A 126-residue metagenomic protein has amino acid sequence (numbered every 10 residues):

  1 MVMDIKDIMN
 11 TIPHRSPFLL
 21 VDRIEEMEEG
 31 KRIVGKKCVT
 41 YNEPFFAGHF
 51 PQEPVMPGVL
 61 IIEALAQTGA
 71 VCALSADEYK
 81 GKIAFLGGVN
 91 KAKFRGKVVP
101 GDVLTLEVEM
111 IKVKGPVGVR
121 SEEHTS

Functional and structural regions predicted by a protein language model:
V2, G69-T105: Hydrophobic beta-strand-centered segment that forms part of the acyl-chain substrate-binding groove
M3-R15: Short aromatic-glycine motifs in intrinsically disordered, low-complexity regions
M9, Q52, F94-G96: Beta-strand-rich interaction surfaces with strong enrichment in secreted/lumenal proteins
S16-M56: Catalytic strand-loop segment that frames the active site of acyl-thioester-processing enzymes
L20, G35, L106-E107, R120-E122: Hydrophobic residues positioned within well-ordered beta-strands of beta-sheet architectures
D22-E25, N90, R95, E109-I111: Conserved positions in beta-strands of structured domains
E29, V98-D102, E109-S126: HotDog/MaoC-like acyl-thioester-processing domains
A47-P57, I61-V71, L86: Compact, glycine-rich, soluble single-domain proteins
